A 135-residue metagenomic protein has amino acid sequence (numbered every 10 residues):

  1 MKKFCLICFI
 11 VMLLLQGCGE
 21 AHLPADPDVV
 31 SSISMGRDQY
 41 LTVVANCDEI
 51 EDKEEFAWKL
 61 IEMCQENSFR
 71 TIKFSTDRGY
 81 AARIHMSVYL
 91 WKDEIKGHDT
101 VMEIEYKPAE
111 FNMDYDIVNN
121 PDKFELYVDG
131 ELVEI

Functional and structural regions predicted by a protein language model:
M1-F4: Positively charged n-region of N-terminal signal peptides that target proteins for export
I7-C8: Short helix-onset patch at the extreme N-terminus, typifying the N->h transition of secretory signal peptides
L14-G17: C-terminal motif of bacterial Sec signal peptides marking the signal peptidase cleavage site
G19-A21: Bacterial signal peptide processing site
L23-E49, E54: Extracytoplasmic/periplasm-facing segments of secreted or lipoprotein envelope proteins
T42-Y106: Mature extracytoplasmic domains of secretory-pathway proteins
Y106-I135: C-terminal partner/receptor-binding element of secreted or periplasmic proteins
